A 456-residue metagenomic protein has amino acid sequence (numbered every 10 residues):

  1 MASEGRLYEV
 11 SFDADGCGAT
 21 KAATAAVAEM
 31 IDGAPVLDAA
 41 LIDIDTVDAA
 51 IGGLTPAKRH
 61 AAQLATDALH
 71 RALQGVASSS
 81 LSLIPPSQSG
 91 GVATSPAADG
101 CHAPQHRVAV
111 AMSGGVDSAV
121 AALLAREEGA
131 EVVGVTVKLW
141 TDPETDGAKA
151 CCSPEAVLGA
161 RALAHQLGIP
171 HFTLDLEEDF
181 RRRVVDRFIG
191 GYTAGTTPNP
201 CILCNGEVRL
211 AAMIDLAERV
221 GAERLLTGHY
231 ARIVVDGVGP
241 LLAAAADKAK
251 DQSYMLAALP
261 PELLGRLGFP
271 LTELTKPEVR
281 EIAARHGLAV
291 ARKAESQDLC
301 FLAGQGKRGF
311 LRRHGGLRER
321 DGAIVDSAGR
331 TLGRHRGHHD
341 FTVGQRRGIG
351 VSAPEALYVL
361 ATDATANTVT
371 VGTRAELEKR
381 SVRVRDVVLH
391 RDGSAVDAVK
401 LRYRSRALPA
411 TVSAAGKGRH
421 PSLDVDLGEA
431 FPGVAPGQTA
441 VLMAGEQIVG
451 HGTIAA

Functional and structural regions predicted by a protein language model:
M1-L83, G90, T94, A98-V108: Domain-level signature for proteins that mediate thiol-based redox and metal-cofactor handling
A2, L73, I214-E218, R312: Generic structural signal for well-ordered alpha-helical scaffold segments
S11, D15, G53, A148 (+3 more regions): Conserved short-loop catalytic and cofactor-binding motifs
G16, T20, A40, K58-A62 (+8 more regions): Generic structural signal for well-ordered, non-membrane alpha-helical segments in soluble metabolic enzymes
A26-E29, L64-R71, A212, E278-R285 (+1 more regions): Alpha-helical scaffold segments in soluble metabolic enzymes
D32, V36, G52, P56 (+7 more regions): Generic secondary-structure signature for well-ordered alpha-helical cores
A93-A257, P277-E278, A284: ATP-dependent adenylation/nucleotidyltransferase module used to activate substrates
S113-V116, L226-I233, V238-A456: AMP-forming adenylation/ATP pyrophosphatase catalytic core
